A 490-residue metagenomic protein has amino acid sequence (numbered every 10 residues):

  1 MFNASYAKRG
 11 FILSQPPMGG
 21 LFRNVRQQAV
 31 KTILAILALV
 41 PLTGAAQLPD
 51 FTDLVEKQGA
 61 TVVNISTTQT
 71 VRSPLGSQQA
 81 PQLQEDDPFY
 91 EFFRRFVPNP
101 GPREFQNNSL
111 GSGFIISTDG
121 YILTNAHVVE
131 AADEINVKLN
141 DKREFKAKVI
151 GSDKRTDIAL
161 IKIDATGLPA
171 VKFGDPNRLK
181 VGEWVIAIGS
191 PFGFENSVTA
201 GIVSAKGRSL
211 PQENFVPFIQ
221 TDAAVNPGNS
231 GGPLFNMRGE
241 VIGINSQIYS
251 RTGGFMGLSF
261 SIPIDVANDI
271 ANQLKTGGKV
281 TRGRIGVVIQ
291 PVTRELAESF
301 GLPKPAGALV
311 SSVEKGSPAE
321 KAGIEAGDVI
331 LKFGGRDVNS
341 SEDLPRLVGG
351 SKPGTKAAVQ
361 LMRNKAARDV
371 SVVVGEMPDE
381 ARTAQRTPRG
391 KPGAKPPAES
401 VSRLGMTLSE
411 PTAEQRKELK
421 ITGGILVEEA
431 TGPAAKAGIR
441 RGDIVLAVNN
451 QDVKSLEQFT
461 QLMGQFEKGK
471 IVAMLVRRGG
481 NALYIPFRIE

Functional and structural regions predicted by a protein language model:
F2-A7, I12, F22, G44 (+9 more regions): C-terminal recognition in membrane/secretory proteostasis and scaffolding
R9, P16, Q28: Cationic, low-complexity basic patches in intrinsically disordered or flexible, solvent-exposed regions
K31-T43: Bacterial N-terminal signal peptides
A46-L48, V71, Q106-L110, I115-S197 (+7 more regions): Conserved active-site neighborhood of the chymotrypsin/trypsin-like protease fold
A46-T52, Q58-D119, E130-A132, R143-E144 (+4 more regions): Glycine-biased strand-turn-strand hairpin within the trypsin-fold
F51-D53, T68-S77, A132-I135, L168 (+6 more regions): Active-site loop architecture of trypsin-fold serine endopeptidases
N64, S117, L123, N136 (+7 more regions): Hydrophobic beta-strand signal
S109-S112, V171-F173, Q220-F235, K315-A319 (+1 more regions): Gly/Ser-rich catalytic serine loop of serine hydrolases
